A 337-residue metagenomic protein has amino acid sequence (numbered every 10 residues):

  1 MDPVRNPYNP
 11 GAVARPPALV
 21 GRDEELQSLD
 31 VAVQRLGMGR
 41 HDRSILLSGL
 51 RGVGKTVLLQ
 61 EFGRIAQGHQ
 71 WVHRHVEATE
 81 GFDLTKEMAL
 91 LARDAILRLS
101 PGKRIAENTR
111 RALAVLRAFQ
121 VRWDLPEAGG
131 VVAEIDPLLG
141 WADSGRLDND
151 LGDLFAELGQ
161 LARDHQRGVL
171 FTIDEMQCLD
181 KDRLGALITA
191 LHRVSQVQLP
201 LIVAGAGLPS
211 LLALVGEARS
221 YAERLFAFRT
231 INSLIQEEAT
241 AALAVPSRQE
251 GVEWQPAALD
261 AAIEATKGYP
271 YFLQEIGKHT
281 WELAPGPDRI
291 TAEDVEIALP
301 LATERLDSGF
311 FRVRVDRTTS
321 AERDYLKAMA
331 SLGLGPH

Functional and structural regions predicted by a protein language model:
M1-R43, L90, N108: A short, basic N-terminal segment
R22, T56, Y269: Short, conserved phosphate/pyrophosphate- and ester-handling motifs at nucleotide-, phospho-/glycolipid
H41-G49, V53, V57-F171, L199-L201: P-loop NTPase nucleotide-binding core
L46, G52, T79-D83, C178 (+3 more regions): Conserved nucleotide-binding/hydrolysis micro-motifs of P-loop NTPases
R163-I173, Q177-A186, A190-S220, R229: Sensor-1/coupling segment of RecA-like P-loop NTPase cores
I231-A258, I276: Conserved small helical "lid"/interfacial subdomain of P-loop NTPases
A257-Y271: A short helix-loop-helix "switch/interaction" segment in the helical subdomain of ASCE P-loop NTPases
G268, Q274-H337: Winged-helix-like regulatory helical subdomains adjacent to P-loop NTPase cores
